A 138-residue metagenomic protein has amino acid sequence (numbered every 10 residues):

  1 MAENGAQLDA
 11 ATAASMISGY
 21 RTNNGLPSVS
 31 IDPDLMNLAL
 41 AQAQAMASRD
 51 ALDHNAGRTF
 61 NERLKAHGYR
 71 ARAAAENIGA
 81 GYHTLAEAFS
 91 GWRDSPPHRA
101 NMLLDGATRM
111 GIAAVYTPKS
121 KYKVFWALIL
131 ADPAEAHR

Functional and structural regions predicted by a protein language model:
M1-A47: A short alpha-helix/helix-coil micro-patch that ends at or immediately precedes a cysteine
L8, L26, D34, A73 (+2 more regions): Extracytoplasmic
T12-A13, I31, A56, K65 (+1 more regions): Residue-level preference for nonpolar/small residues embedded in alpha-helices
G19, E62, A100: Surface-exposed charge patches
P27-S30, D53, R70, G79 (+2 more regions): Generic, ordered loop/turn and secondary-structure boundary motif
M36-H83: Short, surface-exposed glycine/acidic/tryptophan-bearing loops
A80-R138: Disulfide-stabilized extracellular recognition modules
